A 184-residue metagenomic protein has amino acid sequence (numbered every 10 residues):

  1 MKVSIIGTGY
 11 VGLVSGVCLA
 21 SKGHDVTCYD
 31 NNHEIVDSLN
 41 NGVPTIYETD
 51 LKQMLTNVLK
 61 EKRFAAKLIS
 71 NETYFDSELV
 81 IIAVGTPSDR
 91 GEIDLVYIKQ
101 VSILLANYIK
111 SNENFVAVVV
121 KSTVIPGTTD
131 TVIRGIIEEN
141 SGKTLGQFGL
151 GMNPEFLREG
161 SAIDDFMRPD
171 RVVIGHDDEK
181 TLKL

Functional and structural regions predicted by a protein language model:
M1-L184: Structural/interface elements that position substrates and couple domains in central-metabolism enzymes
